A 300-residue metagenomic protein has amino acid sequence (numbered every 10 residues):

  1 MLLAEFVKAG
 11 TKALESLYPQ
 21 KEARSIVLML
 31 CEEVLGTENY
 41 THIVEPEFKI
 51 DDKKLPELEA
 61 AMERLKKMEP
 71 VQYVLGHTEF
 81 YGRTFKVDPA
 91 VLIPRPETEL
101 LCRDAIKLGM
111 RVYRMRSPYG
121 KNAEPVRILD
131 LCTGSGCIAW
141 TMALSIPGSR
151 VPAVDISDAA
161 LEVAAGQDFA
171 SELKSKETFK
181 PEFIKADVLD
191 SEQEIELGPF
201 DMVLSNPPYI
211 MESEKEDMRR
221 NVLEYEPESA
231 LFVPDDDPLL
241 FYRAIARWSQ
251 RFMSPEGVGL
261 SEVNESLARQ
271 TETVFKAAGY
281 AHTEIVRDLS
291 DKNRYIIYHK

Functional and structural regions predicted by a protein language model:
M1-L35, Y40-I43, I50: Non-catalytic accessory regions of SAM-dependent methyltransferases
L14, G109, D168-E172, S249 (+1 more regions): Conserved hydrophobic residues forming the short capping helix/wall of the S-adenosyl-L-methionine
L30, M68, T98, I138 (+4 more regions): Residue-level signal for inorganic ion chemistry
C31-L108: Conserved AdoMet
Q72, I210-S213, S266: Active-site beta-alpha loop architecture of Rossmann-like, nucleotide-cofactor-dependent enzymes
L100-D217, A244: Conserved SAM/SAH cofactor-binding pocket of Class I
Y209-L240: Mobile active-site "lid"/loop adjacent to the S-adenosyl-L-methionine
D235-Y298: Conserved Class I SAM-dependent methyltransferase catalytic core
